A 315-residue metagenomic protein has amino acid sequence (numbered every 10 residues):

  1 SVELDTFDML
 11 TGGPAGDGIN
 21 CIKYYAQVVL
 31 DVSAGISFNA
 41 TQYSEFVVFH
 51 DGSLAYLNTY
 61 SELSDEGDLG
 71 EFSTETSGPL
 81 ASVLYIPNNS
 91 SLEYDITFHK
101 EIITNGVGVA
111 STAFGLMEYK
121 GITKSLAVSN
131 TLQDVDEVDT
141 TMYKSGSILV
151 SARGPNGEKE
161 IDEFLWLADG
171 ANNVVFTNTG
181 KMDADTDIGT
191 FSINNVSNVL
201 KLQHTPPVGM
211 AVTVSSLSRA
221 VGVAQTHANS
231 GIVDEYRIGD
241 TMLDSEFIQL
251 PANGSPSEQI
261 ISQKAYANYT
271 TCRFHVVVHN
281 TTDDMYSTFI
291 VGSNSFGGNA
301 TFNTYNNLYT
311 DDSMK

Functional and structural regions predicted by a protein language model:
S1-C21, V29-N39, S111-S145, R153-G157 (+3 more regions): Surface-exposed ligand/attachment interfaces on beta-rich extracellular proteins
G18, V29, L69, T76-S77 (+3 more regions): Surface-exposed peri-terminal alpha-helical interaction modules
C21-I22, S44, F98, S145 (+4 more regions): Intrinsic low-complexity tandem-repeat regions in disordered proteins
D31-E71, N156-S192, N280-S313: Extracellular attachment/recognition segments
G52-S53, P79, G106-G108, G121 (+5 more regions): Intrinsic-disorder/low-complexity loop/linker signature
L63-G115, G180-R237, T301-K315: Low-complexity intrinsically disordered segments
